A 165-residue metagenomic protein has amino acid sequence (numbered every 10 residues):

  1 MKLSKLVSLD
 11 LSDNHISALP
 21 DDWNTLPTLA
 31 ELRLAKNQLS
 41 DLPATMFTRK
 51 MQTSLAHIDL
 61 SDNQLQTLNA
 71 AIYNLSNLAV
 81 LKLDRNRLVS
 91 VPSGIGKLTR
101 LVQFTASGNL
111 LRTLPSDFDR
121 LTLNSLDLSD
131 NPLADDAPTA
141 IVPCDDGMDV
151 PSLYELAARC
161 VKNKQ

Functional and structural regions predicted by a protein language model:
M1, L19-D22, L42-F47, L65-A71 (+3 more regions): The feature encodes a structural signal of leucine-rich repeats
M1-K36, L42-R49: Core solenoid repeat modules with strong leucine/isoleucine-rich periodicity, prominently canonical LRR arrays but also
L3, L26, K50-T53, L75 (+4 more regions): Structural signal for repeat-unit boundaries in curved repeat scaffolds
L6-L11, L29-L34, T53-L60, L78-L83 (+2 more regions): Conserved hydrophobic beta-strand positions in leucine-rich repeat
S8, D21-N24, S93, Q103-A106 (+2 more regions): Short amphipathic alpha-helical molecular recognition features
G94-L133: Repeat-solenoid scaffold signature
A137-Q165: Cullin-RING E3 adaptor/co-adaptor recruitment helices
